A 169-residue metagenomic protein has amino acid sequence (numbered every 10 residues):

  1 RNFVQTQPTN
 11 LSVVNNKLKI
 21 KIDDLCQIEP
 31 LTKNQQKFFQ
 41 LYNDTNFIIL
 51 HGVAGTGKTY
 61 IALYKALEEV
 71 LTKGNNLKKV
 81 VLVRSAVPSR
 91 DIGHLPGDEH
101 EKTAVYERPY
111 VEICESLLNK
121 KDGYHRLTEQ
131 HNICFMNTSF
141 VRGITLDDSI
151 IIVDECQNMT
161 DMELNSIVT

Functional and structural regions predicted by a protein language model:
R1-K17: Interdomain "pre-motor" coupling segment immediately N-terminal to P-loop NTPase/helicase cores
N16-Q27: Conserved adenine-nucleotide phosphate-binding loops and their immediately adjacent elements
Q27-T45: Pre-Walker A adenine-sensing motif
Y42, V80, D154, I167: Residue-level signature of catalytic and energy-coupling elements of molecular machines, predominantly ATP/GTP-dependent
D44-L50, D148: Pre-Walker A (Motif I) flank of P-loop NTPase domains
H51-G55, T59-T128: Conserved P-loop
I61, K65, E163-V168: A short acidic, amphipathic alpha-helical/loop segment
E129-S166: Conserved RecA-like ASCE ATPase "motif II neighborhood" in helicase/translocase motors
